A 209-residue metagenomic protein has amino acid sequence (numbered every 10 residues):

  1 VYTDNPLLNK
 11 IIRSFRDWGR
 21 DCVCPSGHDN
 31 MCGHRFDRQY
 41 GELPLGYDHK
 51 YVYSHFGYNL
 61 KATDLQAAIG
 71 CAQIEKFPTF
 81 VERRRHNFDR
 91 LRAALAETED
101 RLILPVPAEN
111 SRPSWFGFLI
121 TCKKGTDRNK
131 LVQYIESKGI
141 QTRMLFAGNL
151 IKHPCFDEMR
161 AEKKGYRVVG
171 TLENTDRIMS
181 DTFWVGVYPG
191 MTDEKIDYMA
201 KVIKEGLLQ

Functional and structural regions predicted by a protein language model:
V1: Glycine-rich phosphate-binding loop of ATP-grasp-fold ATP-dependent ligases
D4-Q209: PLP-dependent aminotransferase class I/II
